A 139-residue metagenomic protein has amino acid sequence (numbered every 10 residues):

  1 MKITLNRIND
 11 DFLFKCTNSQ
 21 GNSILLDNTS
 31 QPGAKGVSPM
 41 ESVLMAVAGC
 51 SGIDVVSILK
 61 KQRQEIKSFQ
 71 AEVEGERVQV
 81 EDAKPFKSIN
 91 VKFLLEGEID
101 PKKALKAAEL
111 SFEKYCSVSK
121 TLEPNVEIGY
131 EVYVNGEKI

Functional and structural regions predicted by a protein language model:
M1-M45, V56-I139: Extended beta-strand/beta-hairpin segments
V47-C50: Alpha-helical metal-binding/catalytic segments enriched in His/Glu/Asp
